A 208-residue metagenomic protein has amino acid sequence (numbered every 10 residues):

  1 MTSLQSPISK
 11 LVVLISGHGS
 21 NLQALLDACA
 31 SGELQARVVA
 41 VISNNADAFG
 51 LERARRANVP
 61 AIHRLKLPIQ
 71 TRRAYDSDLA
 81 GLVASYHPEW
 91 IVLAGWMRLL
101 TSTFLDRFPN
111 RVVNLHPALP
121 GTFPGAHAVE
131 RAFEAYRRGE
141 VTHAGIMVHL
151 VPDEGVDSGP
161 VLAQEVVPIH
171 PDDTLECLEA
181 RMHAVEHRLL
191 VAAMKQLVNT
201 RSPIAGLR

Functional and structural regions predicted by a protein language model:
M1-S9, T200-R208: Short, basic, low-complexity termini and linkers enriched in Ser/Thr/Gly/Pro that act as targeting/leader peptides
T2-F49, R53: N-terminal Rossmann-like dinucleotide-binding module
A28, A94-A205: Donor/substrate-binding cores of folate-linked one-carbon enzymes
L34-A74, D78: Short, surface-exposed acidic-centric catalytic microdomains
V39, E89, N110: Conserved acidic residues
S43-N44, P68, Y86-S102: N-terminal glycine-rich "phosphate-gripper" loop used for MgATP/nucleotide binding and carboxylate activation
A61-I62, W90, V112: Hydrophobic beta-strand scaffold residues
